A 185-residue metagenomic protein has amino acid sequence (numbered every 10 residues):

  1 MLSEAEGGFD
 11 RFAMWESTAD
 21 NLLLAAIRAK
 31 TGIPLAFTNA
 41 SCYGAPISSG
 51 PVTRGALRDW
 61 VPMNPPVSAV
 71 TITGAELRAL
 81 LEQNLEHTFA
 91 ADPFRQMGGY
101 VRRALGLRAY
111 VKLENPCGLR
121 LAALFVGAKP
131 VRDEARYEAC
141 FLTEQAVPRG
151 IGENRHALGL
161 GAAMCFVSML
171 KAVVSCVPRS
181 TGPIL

Functional and structural regions predicted by a protein language model:
M1-T18: Glycine-rich phosphate/diphosphate-binding loops and the adjacent beta-loop-alpha structural elements that coordinate
N21-A25, A29-P34, S41-L185: Feature captures C-terminal
